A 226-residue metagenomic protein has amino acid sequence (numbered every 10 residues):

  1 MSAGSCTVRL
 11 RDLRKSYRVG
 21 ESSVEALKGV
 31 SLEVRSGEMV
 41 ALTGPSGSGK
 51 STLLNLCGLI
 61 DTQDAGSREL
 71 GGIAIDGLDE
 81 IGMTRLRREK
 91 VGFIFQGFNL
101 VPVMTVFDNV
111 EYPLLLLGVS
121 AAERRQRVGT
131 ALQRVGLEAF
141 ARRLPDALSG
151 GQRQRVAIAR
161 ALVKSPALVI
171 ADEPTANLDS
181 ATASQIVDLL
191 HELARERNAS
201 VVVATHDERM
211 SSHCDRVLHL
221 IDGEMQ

Functional and structural regions predicted by a protein language model:
M1-S5: Short, low-complexity, intrinsically disordered N-terminal peptides in bacterial proteins
C6-H213, V217-I221: ABC family nucleotide-binding domain
D222-Q226: Conserved switch/coupling elements of ABC/ABC-like ATPase nucleotide-binding domains
